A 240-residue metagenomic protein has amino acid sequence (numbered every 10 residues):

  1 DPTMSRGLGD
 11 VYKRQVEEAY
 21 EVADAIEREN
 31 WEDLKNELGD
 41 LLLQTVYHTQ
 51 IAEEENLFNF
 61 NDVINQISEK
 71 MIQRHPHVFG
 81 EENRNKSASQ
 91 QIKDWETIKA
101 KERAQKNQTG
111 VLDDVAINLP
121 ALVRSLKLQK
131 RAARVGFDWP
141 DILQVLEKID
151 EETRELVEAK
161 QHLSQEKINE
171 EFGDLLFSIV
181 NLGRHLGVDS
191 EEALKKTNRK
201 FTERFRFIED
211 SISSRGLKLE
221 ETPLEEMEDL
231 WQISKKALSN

Functional and structural regions predicted by a protein language model:
D1-Y12: Single conserved hydrophobic/aromatic residue that forms the stacking wall/gate of nucleotide- or nucleobase-binding
Q15-A23, W31-E53, N61-S68, V145-A159 (+3 more regions): An amphipathic alpha-helical micro-motif enriched in hydrophobic residues with embedded/adjacent acidic residues
E54-V123: Charged mid-protein connector segments
S89-K106, E220-N240: C-terminal domain-closing interface element
G110-E158: Charged, well-structured binding/catalytic surfaces in domain cores that contact anionic ligands
R215-L219: A short, structured beta-strand-centered segment in the mid-to-C-terminal lobe of catalytic cores from group-transfer
